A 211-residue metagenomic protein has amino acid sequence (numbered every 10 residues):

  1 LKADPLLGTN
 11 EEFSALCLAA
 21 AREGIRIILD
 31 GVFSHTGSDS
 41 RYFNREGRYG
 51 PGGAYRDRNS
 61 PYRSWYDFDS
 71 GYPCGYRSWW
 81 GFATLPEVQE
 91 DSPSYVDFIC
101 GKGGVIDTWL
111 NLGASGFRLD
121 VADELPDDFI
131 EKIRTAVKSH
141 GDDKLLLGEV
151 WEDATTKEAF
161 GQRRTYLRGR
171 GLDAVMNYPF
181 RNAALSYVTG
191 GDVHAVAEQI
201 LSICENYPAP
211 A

Functional and structural regions predicted by a protein language model:
L1-L112, S139, T156, V175 (+2 more regions): Substrate-binding/active-site clefts of carbohydrate-active enzymes
L6-L7, A122-D128, D153-T155: Acidic-and-aromatic substrate-binding clefts and catalytic sites of carbohydrate-active enzymes
T9, K102, P126, E205-A209: Residues that cap or delimit alpha-helices
I28, G116-A122, L147: Short catalytic-loop micro-motif centered on adjacent basic/acidic residues
V32-S34, A122, W151: Catalytic metal-binding/acid-base residues of hydrolase active sites
S38-D39, F43-R45, P51, I106 (+1 more regions): Conserved alpha/beta catalytic core and glycan-binding cleft of carbohydrate-active enzymes
F129-I133: A short acidic, amphipathic alpha-helical/loop segment
